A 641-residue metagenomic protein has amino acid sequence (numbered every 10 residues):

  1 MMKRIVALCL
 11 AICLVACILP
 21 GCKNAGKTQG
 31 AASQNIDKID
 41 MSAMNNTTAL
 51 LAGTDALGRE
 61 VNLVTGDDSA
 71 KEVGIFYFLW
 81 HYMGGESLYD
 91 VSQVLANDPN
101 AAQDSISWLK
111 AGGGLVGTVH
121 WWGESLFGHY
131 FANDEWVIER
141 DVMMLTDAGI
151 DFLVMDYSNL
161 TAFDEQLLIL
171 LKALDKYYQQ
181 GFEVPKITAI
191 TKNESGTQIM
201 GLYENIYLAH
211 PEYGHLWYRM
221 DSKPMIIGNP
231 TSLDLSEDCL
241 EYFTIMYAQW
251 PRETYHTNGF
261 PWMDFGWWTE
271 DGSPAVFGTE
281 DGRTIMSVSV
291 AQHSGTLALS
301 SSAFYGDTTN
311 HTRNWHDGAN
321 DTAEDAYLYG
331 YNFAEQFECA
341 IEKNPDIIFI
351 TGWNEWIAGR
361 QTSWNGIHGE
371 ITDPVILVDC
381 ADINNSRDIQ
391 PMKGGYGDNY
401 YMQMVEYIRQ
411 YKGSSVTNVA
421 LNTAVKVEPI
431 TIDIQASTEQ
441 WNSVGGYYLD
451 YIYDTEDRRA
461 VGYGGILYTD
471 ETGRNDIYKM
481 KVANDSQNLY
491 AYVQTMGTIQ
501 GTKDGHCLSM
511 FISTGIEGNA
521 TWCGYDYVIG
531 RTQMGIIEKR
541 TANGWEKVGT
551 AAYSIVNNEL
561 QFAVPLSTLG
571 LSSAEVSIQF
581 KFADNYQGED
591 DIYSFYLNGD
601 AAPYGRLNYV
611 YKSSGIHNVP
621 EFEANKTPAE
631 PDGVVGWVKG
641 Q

Functional and structural regions predicted by a protein language model:
M1-I5: Positively charged n-region of N-terminal signal peptides that target proteins for export
L10, L14-I18: Hydrophobic core
I18-S33: Sec-dependent signal peptide cleavage junction
G30-T431, I499, G570-I578, A601 (+4 more regions): Glycan-processing catalytic domains of CAZymes
F76, D156, K481-A483, N488-Q494 (+3 more regions): Residues within well-ordered beta-strands of beta-sheet-rich folds
V419-E439, F511-M534, T568-Q641: Acidic/polar low-complexity flexible segments
I430-G535, D584-Y593: Surface-exposed, glycine/proline- and aromatic-rich loop segments on solvent-exposed faces across compartments
Y478-K481, V548-Y553: Beta-strand-rich interaction surfaces with strong enrichment in secreted/lumenal proteins
